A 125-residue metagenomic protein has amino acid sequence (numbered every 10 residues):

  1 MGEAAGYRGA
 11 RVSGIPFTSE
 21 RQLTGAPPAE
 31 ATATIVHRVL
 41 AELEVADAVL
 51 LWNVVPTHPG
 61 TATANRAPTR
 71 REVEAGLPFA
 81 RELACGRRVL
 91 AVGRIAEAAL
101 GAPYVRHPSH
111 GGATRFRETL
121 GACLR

Functional and structural regions predicted by a protein language model:
M1-A98, P103-Y104, H110: A polyanion-binding, active-site-adjacent surface
G101-R125: Short, flexible loop segments at boundaries between secondary-structure elements
